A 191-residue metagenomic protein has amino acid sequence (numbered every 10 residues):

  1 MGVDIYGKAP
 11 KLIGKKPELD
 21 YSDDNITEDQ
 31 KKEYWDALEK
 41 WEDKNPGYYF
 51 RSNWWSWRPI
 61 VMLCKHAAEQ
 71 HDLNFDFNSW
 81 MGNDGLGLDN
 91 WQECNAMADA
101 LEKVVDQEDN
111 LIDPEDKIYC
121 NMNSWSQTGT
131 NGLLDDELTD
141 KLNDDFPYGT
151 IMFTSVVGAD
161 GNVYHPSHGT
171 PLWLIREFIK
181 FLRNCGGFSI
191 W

Functional and structural regions predicted by a protein language model:
M1-W191: Acidic (Asp/Glu-rich) sequence patches and key acidic residues that form negatively charged surfaces used
